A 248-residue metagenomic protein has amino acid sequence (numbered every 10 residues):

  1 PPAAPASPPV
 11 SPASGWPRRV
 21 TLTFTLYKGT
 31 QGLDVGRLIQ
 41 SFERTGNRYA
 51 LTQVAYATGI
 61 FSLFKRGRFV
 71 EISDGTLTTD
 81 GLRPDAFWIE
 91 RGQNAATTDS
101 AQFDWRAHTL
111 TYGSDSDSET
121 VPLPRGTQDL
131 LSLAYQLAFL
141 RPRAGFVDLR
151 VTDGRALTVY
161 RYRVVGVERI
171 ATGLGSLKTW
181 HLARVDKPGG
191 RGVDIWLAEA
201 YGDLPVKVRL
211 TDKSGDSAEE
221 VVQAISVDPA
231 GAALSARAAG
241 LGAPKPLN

Functional and structural regions predicted by a protein language model:
P1-W105, R141-N248: Acidic, serine/threonine-rich low-complexity disordered tracts
A96-Q136: Hydrophobic, well-structured mid-protein blocks that either form specific transmembrane helices
